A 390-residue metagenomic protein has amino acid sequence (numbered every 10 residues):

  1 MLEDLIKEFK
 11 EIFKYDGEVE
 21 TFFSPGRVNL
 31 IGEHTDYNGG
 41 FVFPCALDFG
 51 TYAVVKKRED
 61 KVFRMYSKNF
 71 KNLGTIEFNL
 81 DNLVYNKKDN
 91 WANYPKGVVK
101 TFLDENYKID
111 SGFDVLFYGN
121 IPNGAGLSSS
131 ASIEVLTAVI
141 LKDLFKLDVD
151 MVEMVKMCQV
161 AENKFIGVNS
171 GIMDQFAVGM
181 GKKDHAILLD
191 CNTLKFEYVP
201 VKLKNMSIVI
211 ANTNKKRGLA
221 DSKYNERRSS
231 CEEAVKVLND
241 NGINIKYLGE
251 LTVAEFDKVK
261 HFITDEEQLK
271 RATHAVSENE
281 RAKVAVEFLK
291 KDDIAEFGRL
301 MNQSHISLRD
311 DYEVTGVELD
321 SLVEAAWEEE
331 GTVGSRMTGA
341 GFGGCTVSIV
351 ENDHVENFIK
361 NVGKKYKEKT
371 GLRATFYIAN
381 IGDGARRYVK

Functional and structural regions predicted by a protein language model:
M1-F22, V28-G32, G40-F41, N79-L80 (+4 more regions): Gly/Ser-rich oxyanion-binding loop with an adjacent helix/lid that shapes the negatively charged ligand pocket
M1-R27, Y52-K88, H185-G334, I349-K390: C-terminal nucleotide
G32-H34, A46-L47: N-terminal cofactor/phosphate-binding cores enriched in small/glycine residues, especially glycine-rich loops such as
G39-A46, R227-R228: Short Gly/aromatic-enriched secondary-structure transition segments
A131-S132, C345-I349: FabD-like malonyl-/acyl-CoA
F342: Glycine-rich phosphate-binding loop
